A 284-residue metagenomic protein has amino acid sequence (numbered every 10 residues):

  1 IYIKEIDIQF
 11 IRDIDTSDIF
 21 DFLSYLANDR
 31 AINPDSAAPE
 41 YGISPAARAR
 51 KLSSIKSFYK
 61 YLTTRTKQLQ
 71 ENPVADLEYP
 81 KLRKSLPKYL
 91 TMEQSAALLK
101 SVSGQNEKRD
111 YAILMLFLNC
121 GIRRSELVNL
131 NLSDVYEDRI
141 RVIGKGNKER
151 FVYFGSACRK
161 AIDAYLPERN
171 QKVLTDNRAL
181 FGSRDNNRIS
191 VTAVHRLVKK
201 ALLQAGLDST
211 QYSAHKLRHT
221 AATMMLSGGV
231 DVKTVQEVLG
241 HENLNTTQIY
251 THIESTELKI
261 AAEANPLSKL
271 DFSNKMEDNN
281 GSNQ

Functional and structural regions predicted by a protein language model:
I1-Q284: Conserved catalytic core of the tyrosine transesterase superfamily
